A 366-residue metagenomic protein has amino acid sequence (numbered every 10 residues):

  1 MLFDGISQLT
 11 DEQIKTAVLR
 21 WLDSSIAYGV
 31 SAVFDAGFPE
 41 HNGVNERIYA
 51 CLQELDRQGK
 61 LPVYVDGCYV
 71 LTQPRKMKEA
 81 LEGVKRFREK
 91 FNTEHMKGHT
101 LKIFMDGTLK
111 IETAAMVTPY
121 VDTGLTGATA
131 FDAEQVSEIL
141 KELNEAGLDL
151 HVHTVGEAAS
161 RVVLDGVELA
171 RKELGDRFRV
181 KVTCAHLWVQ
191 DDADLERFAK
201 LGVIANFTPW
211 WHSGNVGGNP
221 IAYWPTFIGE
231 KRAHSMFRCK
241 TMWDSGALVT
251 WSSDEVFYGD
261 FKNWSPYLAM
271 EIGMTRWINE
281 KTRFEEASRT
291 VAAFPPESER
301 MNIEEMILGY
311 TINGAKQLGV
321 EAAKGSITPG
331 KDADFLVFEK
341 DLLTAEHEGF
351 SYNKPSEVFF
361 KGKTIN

Functional and structural regions predicted by a protein language model:
M1-K85, I103, T108-A159, D176 (+3 more regions): Divalent metal-binding segments
G5, T16, K141-L150, A158-V182 (+3 more regions): His/Asp/Glu-enriched, well-ordered alpha-helical/loop segment that forms or immediately abuts the divalent-metal
F38, C68-T72, V155-E157, L187-V189 (+3 more regions): An acidic- and aromatic-residue-enriched active-site/binding cleft used to recognize and process polar
P39-G59, D191-R197, L201, N263-P266 (+1 more regions): Short glycine/threonine-rich loop-to-helix capping motif typified by GTGT followed within a few residues by an Asp-Pro
K60-K102, R179-D192, R197-I204, G217-T250: Phosphate/diphosphate-binding loops
T93-T113, G202-S213, T275: Non-cysteine beta-strand/loop elements that form the S-adenosyl-L-methionine
K110, I365-N366: Short, isolated positions in well-ordered beta-strands
